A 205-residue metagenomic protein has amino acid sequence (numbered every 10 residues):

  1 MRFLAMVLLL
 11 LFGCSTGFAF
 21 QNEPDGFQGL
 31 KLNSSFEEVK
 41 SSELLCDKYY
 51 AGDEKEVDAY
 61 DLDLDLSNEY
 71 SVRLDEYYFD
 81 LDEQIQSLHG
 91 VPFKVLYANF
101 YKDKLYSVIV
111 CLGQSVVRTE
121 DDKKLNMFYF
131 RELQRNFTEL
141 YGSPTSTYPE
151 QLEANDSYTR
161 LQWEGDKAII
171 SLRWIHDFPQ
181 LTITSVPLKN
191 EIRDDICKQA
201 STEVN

Functional and structural regions predicted by a protein language model:
F3-S15: Sec-dependent N-terminal signal peptides
A5-V7, D25, F93, Y158: Short beta-strand-initiation
L9-L11, D80, K102, V204: Short intrinsically disordered, low-complexity segments
F20-R73, Y78, S107-N205: Non-cytosolic coordination micro-motifs
E23, F79-Q84, F93: N-terminal post-signal-peptidase region of extra-cytosolic proteins
Q86-K102: Compositionally biased P/S/T/G-rich terminal and signal peptide-adjacent segments that lie outside catalytic cores
